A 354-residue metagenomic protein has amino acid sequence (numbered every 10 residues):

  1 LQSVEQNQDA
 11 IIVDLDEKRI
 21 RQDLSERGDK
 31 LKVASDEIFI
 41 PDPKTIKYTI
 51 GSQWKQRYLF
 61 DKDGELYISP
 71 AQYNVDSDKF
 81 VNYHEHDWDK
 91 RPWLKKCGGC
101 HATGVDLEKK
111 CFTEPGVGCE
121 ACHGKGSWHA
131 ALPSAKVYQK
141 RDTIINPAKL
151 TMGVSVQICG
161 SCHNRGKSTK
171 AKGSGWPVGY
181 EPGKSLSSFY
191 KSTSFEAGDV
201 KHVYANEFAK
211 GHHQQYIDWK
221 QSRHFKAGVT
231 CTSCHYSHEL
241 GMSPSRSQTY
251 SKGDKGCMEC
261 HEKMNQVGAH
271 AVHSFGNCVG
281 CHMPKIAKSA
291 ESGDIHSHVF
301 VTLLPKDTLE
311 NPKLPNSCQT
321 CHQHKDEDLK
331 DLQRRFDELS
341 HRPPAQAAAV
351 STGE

Functional and structural regions predicted by a protein language model:
L1-P70, V75, Y83, D106-E354: Primarily the internal scaffold of c-type cytochrome electron-transfer domains, especially repeated/multiheme c-type
D87: Short gly/ser-rich anion-binding loops that grip negatively charged ligand groups
K90: Glycine-rich active-site/cofactor-binding loop and its immediate structural neighborhood
W93-C97, A102: A gly/proline- and charged-residue-enriched helix-loop-helix capping module
